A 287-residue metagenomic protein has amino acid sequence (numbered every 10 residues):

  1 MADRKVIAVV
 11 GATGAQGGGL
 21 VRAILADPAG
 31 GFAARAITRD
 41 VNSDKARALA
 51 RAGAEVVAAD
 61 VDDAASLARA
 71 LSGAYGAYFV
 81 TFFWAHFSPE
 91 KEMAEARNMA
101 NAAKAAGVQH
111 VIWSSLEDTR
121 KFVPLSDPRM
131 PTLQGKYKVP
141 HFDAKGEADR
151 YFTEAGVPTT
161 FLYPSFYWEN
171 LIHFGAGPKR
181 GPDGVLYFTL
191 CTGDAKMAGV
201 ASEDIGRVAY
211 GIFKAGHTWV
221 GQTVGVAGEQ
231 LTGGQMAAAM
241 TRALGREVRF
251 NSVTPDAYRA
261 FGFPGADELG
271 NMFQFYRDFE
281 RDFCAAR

Functional and structural regions predicted by a protein language model:
A2-R47, D62-S72, F79-M93, N101-I112 (+3 more regions): Oxidoreductase cofactor-interface core, primarily capturing Rossmann-like NAD(P)-dependent enzymes
L49-D63: Rossmann-fold cofactor-recognition segment
T254: Short, charged amphipathic alpha-helical segments flanked by flexible coils
F279-R287: NAD(P)-dependent Rossmann-like dehydrogenase/reductase catalytic/cofactor-binding core
